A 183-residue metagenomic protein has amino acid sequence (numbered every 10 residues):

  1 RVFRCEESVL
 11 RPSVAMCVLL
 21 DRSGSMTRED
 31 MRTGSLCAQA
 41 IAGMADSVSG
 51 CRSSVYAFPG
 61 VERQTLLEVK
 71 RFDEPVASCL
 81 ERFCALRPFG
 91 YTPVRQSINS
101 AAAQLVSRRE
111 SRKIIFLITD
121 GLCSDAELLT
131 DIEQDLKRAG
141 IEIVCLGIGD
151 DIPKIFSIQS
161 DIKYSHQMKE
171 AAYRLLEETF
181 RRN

Functional and structural regions predicted by a protein language model:
R1-N183: Acidic, glycine-rich A-domain
